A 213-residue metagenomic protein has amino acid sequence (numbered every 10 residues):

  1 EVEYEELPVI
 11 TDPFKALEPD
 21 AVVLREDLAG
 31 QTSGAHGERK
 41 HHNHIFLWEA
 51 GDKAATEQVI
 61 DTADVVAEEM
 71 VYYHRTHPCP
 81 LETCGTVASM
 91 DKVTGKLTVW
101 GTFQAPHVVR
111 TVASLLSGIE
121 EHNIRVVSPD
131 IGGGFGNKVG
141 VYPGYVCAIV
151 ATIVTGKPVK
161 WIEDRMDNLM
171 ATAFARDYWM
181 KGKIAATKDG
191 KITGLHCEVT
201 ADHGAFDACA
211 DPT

Functional and structural regions predicted by a protein language model:
E1-T213: Structural alpha/beta core scaffold segments of enzyme domains
